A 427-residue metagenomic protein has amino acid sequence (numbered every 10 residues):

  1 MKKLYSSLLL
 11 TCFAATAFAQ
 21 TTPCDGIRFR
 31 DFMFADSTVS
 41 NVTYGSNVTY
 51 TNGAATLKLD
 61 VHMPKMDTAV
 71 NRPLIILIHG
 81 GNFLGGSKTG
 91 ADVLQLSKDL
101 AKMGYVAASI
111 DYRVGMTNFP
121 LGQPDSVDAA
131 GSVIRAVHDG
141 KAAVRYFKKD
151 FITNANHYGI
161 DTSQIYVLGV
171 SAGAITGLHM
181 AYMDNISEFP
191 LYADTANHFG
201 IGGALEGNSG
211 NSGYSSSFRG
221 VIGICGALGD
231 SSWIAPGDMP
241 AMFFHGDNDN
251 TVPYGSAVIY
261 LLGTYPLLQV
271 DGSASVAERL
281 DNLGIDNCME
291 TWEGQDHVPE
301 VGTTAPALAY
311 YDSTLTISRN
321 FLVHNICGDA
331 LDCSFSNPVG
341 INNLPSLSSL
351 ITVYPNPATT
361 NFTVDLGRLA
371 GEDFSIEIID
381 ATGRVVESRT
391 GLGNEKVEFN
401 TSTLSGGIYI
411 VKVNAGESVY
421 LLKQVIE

Functional and structural regions predicted by a protein language model:
M1-G26, C333-S349, N356, F399 (+1 more regions): Bacterial Sec-dependent N-terminal signal peptides
T21-V70: N-terminal cap/lid segment of alpha/beta-hydrolase-fold proteins
M66, V70, D125-H138, A142-S171 (+1 more regions): Gly/Ser-rich "nucleophile elbow"/oxyanion-hole loop immediately N-terminal to the catalytic nucleophile in hydrolases
D67-R72, G80-F119, N250-Y254: Short substrate-entry loop that stabilizes the transition state in hydrolases
F83-D92, D111-I134, V298-P306: Cap/lid segment of the alpha/beta-hydrolase catalytic domain
F243-H245, D249: Short beta-strand/loop motif that positions the catalytic acidic residue of the alpha/beta-hydrolase fold
V270, A274-P338: C-terminal catalytic histidine-bearing segment of alpha/beta-hydrolase fold enzymes
P345-Y354, A358-E427: C-terminal outer-membrane/trafficking sorting elements
